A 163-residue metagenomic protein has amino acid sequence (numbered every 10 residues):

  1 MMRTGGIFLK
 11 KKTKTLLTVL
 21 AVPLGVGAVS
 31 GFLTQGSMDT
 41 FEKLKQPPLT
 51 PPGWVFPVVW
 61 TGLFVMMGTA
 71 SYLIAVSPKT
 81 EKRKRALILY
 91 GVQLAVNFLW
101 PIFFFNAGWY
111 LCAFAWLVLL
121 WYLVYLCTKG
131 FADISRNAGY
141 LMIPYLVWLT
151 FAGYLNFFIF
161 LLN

Functional and structural regions predicted by a protein language model:
G6-L20: N-terminal membrane topogenic signal
F8-K11, A75-K84, F131-G139: Membrane-interface helix-boundary motifs at transmembrane edges
P23-D39: Alpha-helical transmembrane segments of multi-pass membrane proteins
Q35-L49, L161-L162: Membrane-interface helix termini and inter-helical loops of multi-pass transporters
P51-V65, G108-L119: Membrane-interface loop-to-helix entry segments
W100-L111, I159-N163: Membrane-interface helix caps and helix-loop-helix hairpins in membrane proteins
F104-A107, Y125-G139: Membrane-helix boundary connector in multi-pass membrane proteins
I134-N163: Terminal transmembrane helical module of multi-pass membrane proteins
